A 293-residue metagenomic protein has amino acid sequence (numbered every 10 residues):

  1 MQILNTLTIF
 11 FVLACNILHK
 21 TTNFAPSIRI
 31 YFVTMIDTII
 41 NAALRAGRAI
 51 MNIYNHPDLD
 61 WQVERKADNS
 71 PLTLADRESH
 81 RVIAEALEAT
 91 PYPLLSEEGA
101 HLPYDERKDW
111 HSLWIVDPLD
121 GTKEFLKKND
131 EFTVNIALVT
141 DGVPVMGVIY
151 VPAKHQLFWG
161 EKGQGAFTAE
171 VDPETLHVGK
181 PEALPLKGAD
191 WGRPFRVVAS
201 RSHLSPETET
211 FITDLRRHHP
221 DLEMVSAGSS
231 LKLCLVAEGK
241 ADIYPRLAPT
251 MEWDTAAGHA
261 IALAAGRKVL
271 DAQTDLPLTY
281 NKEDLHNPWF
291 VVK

Functional and structural regions predicted by a protein language model:
Q2-F10: Extreme N-terminal basic, low-complexity initiation segments that serve as generic localization/processing leaders
I9-F10, I28-G47, E209-H218, V225 (+1 more regions): Oxyanion/phosphate-interacting regions
Y31-L119, T175, D190, T210-T213 (+1 more regions): N-terminal subdomain of lithium-sensitive/metallo-dependent phosphomonoesterases centered on the IMPase/IPPase/PAP
I50, D76, L87, T122 (+5 more regions): Residue-level signal for inorganic ion chemistry
S112-G142, M146: Glycine-rich active-site/cofactor-binding loop and its immediate structural neighborhood
A137-L233, K282-K293: Acidic beta-strand-loop-alpha-helix segment within the catalytic core of divalent metal-dependent phosphate-processing
